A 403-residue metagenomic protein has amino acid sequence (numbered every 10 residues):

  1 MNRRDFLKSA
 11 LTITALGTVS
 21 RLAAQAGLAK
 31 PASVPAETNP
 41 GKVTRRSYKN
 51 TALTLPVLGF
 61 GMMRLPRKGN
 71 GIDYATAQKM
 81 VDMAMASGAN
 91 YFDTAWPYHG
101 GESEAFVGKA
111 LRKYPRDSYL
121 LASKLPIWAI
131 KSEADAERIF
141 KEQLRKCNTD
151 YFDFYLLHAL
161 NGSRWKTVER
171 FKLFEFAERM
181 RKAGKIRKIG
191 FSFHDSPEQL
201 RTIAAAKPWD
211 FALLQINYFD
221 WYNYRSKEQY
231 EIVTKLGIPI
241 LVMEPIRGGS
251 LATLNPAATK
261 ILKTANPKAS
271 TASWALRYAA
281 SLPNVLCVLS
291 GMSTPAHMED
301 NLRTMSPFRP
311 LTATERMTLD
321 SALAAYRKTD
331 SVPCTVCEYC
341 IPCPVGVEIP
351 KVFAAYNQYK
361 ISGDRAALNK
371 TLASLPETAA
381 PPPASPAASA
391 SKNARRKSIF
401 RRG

Functional and structural regions predicted by a protein language model:
N2-Y119, F176, K182: N-terminal binding-site loop/beta-alpha segment at the start of enzyme catalytic domains that lines or forms
T44, T76, M80, S103-A110 (+7 more regions): A general structural detector for well-ordered alpha-helical segments in enzyme core domains, enriched
Y48, F60, F92, V107 (+7 more regions): Conserved, mostly hydrophobic/aromatic
F60, T94, S123, F154-L157 (+3 more regions): Conserved beta-strand positions
M63-Y74, L125-A134, I261-A265: Active-site mouth loops of central-metabolism enzymes
M83, S87, F106-Y114, K146 (+5 more regions): Alpha-helical structural signal in soluble globular domains
W128-I246, L254-K260, N266-P267, S281: Glycine/proline-rich, positively charged, aromatic-decorated active-site loop/lid region on the catalytic face
E228-G403: Structured C-terminal cap/extension of enzyme domains
